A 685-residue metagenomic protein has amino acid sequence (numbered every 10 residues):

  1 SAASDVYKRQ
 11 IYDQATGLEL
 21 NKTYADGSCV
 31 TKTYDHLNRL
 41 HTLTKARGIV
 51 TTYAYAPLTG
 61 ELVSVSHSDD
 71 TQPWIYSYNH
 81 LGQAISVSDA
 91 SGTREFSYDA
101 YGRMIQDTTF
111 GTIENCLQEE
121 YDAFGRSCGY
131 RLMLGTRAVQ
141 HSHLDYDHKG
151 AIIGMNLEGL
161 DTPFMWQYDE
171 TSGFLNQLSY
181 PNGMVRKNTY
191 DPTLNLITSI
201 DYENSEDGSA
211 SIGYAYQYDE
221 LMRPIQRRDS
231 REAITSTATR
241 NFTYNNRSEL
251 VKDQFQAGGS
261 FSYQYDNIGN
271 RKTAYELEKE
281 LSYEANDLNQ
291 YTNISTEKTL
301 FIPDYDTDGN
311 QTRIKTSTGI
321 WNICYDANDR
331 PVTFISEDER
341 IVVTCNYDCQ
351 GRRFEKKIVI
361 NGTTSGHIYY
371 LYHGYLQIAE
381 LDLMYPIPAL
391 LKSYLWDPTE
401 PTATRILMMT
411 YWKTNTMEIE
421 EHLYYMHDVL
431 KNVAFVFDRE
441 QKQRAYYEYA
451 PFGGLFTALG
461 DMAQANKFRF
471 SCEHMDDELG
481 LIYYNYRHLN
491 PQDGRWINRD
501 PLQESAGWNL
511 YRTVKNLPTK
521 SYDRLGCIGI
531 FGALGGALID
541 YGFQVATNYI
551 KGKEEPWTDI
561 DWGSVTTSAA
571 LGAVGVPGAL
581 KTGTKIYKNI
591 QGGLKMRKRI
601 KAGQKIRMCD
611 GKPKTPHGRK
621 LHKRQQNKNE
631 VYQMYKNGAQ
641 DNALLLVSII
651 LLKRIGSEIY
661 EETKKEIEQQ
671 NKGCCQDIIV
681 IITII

Functional and structural regions predicted by a protein language model:
A2-Y7, D523: Short, small-residue-biased leader/transition segments that mark boundaries at the very start of proteins
Q10-I11, K32, Y53-A54, Y76 (+20 more regions): A residue-level detector for well-ordered beta-strand positions
D26-S28, G48-I49, D70-Q72, A90-G92 (+17 more regions): Short, small/polar residue-rich loop motifs at catalytic or cofactor-binding pockets
P57, E170, L277, S282-N286 (+2 more regions): A motif-centric feature for acidic-aromatic and gly/ser/thr-rich catalytic loops and repeats
I234-K252, D306-N346: Surface-exposed extracellular loop regions of Gram-negative outer-membrane beta-barrel proteins
I528, Y549-I685: Hydrophobic, membrane-inserting alpha-helical segments
